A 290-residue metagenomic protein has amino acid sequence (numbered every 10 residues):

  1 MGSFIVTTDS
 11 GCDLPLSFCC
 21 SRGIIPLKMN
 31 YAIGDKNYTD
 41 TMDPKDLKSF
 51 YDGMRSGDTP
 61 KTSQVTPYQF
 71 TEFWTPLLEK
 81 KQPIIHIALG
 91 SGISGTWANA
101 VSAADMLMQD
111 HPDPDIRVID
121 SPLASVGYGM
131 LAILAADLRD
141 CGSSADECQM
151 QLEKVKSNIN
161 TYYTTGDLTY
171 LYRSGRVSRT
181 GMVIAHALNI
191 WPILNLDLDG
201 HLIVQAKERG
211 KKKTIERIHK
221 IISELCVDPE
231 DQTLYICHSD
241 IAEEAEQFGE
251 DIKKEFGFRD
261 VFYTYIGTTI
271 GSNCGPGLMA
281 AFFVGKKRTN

Functional and structural regions predicted by a protein language model:
G2-I5, G11-N30, T96-D105, H111-R117 (+1 more regions): Mixed-charge interfacial surface used for oligomerization/domain docking and macromolecular partner engagement
I5-V65, Q69: N-terminal glycine-rich anion-binding loop in soluble enzyme alpha/beta folds
I33, Y38-T39, S49-Y51, W74 (+3 more regions): Broad hydrophobic/π-residue packing in well-ordered secondary structure
K45-Y51, W74, E79, M106: A short glycine/small-residue-enriched secondary-structure motif
R55-S91, A98-S102, Q149-L152, K156: Glycine-rich phosphate- or other oxyanion-binding loops that anchor nucleotides, phosphorylated ligands
A88-G90, I119-P122: Short beta-strand->loop
